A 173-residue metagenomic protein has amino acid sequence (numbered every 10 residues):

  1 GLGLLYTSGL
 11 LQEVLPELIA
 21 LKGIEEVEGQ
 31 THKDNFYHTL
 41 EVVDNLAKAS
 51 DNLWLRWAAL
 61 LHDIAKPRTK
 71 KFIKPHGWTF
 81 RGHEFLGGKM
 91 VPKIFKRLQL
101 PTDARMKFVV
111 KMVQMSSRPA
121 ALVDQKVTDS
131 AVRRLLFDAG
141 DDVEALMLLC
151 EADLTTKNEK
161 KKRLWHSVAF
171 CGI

Functional and structural regions predicted by a protein language model:
L2: Active-site pocket-lining segments that scaffold enzyme catalytic pockets across diverse folds
L5: Residue-level signal for inorganic ion chemistry
G9-E13, S116: Core structural elements
Q12-I19, I24: Acidic catalytic cores of enzymes that act on phosphate-bearing nucleotides/polynucleotides
A20-L21, N35-I173: C-terminal subdomains that position terminal phosphate/3'-OH groups for nucleotidyl transfer/ligation, primarily on
E26-V27, V43: Short catalytic-site patches enriched in acidic/histidine residues that coordinate or position cofactors/metals
E28-K33: Glycine-rich tight-turn/loop motif centered on a GG-T
